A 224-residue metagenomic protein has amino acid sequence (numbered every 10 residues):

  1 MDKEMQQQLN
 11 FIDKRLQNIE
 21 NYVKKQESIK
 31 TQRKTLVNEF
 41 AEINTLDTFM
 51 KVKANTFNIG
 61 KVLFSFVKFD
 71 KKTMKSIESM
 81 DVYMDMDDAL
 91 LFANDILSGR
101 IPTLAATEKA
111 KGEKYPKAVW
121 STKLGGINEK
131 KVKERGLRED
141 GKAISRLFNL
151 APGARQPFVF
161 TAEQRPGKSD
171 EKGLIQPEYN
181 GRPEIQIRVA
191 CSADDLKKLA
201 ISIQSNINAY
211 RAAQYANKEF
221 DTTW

Functional and structural regions predicted by a protein language model:
D2-V23: Heptad-repeat coiled-coil amphipathic alpha-helices that mediate oligomerization/assembly
N21-K61, N94, A106-E108, K117-D140: OB-fold ssDNA-binding interfaces and closely related basic DNA-contact patches used across DNA replication/repair
K51-M74, P157-K172: A short, structured beta-strand/loop element
F66-D85, L174-R188: A cross-kingdom feature marking solvent-exposed beta-strand/loop segments within repeated, beta-rich binding/scaffold
D70-S76, M80-A106, A110: Compact, well-ordered interaction domains used in eukaryotic information-processing assemblies
S98-I127, A209-W224: Short glycine-rich, low-complexity/disordered patches
P116-I185: Short, solvent-exposed interaction modules
T161-W224: Mixed-charge, glycine-accented linear interaction segment located at domain edges/termini
